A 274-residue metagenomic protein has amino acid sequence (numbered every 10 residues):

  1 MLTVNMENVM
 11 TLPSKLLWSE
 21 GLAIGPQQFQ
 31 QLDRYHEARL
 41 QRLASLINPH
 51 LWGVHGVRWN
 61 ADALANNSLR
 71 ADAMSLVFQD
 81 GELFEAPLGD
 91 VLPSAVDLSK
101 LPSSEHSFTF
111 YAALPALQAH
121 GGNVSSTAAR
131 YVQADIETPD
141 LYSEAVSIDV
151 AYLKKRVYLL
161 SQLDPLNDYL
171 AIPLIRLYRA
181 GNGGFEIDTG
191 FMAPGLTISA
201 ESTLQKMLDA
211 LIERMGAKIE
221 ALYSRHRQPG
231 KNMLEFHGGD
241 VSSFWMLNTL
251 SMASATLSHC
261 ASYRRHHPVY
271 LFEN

Functional and structural regions predicted by a protein language model:
M1-V9: Short, Lys/Arg-enriched N-terminal segments with co-localized hydrophobic residues within the first ~10-30 amino acids
V9-T127, F236-N274: Glycine-rich, compositionally biased intrinsically disordered regions
V124-I136: Short, surface-exposed ligand- or partner-binding patches at beta-edge/loop junctions that are enriched in aromatics
Q133-E273: Mixed-charge (acidic/basic) macromolecular-recognition segments
